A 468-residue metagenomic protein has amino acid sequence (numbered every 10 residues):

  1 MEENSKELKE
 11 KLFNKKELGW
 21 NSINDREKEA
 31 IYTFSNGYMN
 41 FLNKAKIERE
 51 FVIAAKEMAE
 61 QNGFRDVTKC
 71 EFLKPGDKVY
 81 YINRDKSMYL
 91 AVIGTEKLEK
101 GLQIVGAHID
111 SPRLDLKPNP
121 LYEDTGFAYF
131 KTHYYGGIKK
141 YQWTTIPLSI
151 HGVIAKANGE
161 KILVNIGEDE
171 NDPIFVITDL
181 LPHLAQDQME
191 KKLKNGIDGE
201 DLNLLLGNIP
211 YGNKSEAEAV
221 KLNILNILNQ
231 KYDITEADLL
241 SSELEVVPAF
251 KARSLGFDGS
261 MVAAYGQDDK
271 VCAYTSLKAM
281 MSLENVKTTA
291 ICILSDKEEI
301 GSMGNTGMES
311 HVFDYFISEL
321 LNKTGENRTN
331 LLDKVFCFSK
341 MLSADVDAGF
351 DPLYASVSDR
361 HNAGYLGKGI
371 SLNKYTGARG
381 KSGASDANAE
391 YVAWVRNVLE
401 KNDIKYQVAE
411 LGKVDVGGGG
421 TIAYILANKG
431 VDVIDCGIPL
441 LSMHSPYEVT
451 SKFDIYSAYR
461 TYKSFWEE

Functional and structural regions predicted by a protein language model:
M1-E468: N-terminal hydrophobic/helix-forming segments and targeting peptides
